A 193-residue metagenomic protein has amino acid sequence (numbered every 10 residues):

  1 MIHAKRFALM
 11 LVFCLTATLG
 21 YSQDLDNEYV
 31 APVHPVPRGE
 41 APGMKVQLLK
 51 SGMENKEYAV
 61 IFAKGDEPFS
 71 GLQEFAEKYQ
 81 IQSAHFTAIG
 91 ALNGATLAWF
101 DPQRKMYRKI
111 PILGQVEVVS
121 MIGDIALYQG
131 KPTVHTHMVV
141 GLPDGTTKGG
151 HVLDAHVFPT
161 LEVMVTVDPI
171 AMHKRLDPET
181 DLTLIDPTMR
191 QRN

Functional and structural regions predicted by a protein language model:
M1-L9: Bacterial N-terminal signal peptides that target proteins for export
A8-T18: Bacterial N-terminal signal peptides
G20-S22: Boundary at the C-terminal end of the N-terminal hydrophobic targeting segment
D24-A59, A63-Y79, S83-T87, N93-V134 (+2 more regions): N-terminal intrinsically disordered, cationic/polar leader segments that include organellar targeting peptides
